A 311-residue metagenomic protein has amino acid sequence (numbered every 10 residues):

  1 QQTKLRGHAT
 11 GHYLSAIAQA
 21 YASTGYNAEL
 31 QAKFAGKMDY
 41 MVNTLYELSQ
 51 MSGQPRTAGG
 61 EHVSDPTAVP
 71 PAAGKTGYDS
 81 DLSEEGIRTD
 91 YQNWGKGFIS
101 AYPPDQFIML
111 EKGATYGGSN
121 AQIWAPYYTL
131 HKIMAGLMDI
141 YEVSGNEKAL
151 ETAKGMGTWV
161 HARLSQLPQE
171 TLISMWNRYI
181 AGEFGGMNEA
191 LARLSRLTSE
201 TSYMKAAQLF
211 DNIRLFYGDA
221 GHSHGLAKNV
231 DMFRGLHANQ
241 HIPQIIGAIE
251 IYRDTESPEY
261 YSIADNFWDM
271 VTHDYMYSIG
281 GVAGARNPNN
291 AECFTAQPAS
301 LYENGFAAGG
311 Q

Functional and structural regions predicted by a protein language model:
Q1-Q311: Glycan-recognition and catalytic cores of secretory/periplasmic carbohydrate-active enzymes
